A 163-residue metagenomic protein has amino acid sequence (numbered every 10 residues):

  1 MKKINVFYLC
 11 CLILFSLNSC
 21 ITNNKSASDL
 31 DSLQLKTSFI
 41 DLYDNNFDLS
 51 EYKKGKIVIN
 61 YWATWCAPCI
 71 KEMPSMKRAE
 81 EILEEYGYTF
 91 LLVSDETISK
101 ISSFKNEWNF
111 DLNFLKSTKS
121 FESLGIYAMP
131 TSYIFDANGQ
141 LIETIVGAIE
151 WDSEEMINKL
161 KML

Functional and structural regions predicted by a protein language model:
M1-N5: Positively charged n-region of N-terminal signal peptides that target proteins for export
S16-S19: C-terminal motif of bacterial Sec signal peptides marking the signal peptidase cleavage site
I21-L49: N-terminal "domain-start" segment that seeds a small globular fold
G55-I57, Y61-W65, T97, A128: Short pre-active-site segment immediately N-terminal to redox-active cysteine/selenocysteine motifs in thiol-based
Y61-R78: Conserved redox-active cysteine motifs that mediate thiol-disulfide chemistry, especially di-cysteine Cys-X(1-2)-Cys
K71, R78, K100-E107: Short alpha-helix adjacent to the SAM-binding motif of class I
L91, S102-A137, V146: Short, internal strand/loop/helix patches that form the active-site neighborhood or redox-interaction surface
A137-L163: Thiol-/selenol-based redox modules, centered on thioredoxin-like and closely related oxidoreductase domains
